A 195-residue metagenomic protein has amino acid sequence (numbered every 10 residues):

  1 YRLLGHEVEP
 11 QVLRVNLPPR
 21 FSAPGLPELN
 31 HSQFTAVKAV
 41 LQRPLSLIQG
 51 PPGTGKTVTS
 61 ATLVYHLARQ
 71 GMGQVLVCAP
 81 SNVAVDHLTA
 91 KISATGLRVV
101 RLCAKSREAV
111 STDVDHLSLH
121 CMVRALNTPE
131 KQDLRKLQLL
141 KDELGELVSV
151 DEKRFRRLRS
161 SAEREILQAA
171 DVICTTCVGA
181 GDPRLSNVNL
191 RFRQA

Functional and structural regions predicted by a protein language model:
Y1-S22, Y65, G71-C78, V83-F192: Conserved P-loop NTPase motor core of helicases/translocases
G25-P44, T59, T175: N-terminal pre-P-loop "Q-motif" helix
L41, A68-R69: Residue-level signal for alpha-helix termini/capping positions
S46-L47, L76: Short hydrophobic/aromatic beta-strand immediately N-terminal to the Walker A/P-loop
G50: The Walker A (P-loop) glycine that initiates the GxxxxGKT/S ATP-binding motif of P-loop NTPases
G53: Walker A (P-loop) phosphate-binding loop of P-loop NTPases
T57-Y65: Motif I (Walker A/P-loop) of helicase-class P-loop NTPases
